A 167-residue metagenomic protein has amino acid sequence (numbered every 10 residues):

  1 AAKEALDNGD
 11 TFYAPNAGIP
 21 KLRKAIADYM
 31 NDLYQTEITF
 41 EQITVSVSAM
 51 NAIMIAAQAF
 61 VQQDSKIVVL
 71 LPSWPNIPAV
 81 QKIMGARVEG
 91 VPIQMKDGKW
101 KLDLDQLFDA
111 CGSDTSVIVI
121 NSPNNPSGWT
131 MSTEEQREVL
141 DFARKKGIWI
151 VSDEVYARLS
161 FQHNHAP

Functional and structural regions predicted by a protein language model:
A1-S48, I55: N-terminal small-domain helix-loop-helix segment of the aminotransferase-like
E37-I43, Q63-K66, D114: Short acidic capping loops at alpha-helix termini that bridge into adjacent secondary structure
A59-Q81: Conserved PLP-anchoring active-site segment centered on the Schiff-base-forming lysine
S65, A86, K145-W149: A short helix->loop->beta-strand "cap" motif at the edges of active sites that frequently abuts
L71, G90-M95: Short beta->alpha connector loops at strand-helix junctions that form conserved, small/polar/Pro-enriched
I83-E89: A short helix-loop-beta submotif of the ANL/AMP-binding
I93-H165: Active-site phosphate-binding strand-loop segment of PLP-dependent enzymes
